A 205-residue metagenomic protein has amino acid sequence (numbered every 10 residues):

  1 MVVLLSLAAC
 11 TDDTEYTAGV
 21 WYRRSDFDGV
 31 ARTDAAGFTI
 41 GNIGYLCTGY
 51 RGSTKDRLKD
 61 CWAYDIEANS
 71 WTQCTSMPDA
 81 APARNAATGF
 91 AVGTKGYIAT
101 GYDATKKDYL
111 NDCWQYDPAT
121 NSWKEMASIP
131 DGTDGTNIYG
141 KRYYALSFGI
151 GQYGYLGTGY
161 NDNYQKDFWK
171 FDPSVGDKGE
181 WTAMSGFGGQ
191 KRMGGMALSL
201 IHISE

Functional and structural regions predicted by a protein language model:
M1-A8: Sec-dependent bacterial lipoprotein signal peptides
C10-L200, S204: Kelch-like beta-propeller repeat domains
